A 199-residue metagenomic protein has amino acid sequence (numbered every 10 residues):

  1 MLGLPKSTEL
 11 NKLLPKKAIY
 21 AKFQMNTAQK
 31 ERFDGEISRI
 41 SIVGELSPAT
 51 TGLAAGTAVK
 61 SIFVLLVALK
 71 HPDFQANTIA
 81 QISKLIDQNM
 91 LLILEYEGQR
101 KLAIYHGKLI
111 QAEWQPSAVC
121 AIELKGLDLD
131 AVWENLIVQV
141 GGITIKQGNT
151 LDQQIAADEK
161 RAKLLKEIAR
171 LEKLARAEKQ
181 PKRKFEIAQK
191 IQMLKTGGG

Functional and structural regions predicted by a protein language model:
M1-D87: N-terminal, leucine/charged-rich tether regions that mediate assembly and partner docking in large macromolecular
G3, G35, G44, G52 (+7 more regions): Residue-identity detector for glycine
E9-N11, K17, A21, T27-K30 (+8 more regions): Residue-level detector of solvent-exposed, low-hydrophobicity positions
K70-Q147: Extended assembly-interface/linker segments at domain junctions
I104-H106, T150, F185, Q189: General "foldedness" signal
I145-L151, A157: Charged heptad-repeat coiled-coil "rod" segments that mediate homo-/hetero-oligomerization in large eukaryotic
Q154, D158-G199: Alpha-helical oligomerization segments
